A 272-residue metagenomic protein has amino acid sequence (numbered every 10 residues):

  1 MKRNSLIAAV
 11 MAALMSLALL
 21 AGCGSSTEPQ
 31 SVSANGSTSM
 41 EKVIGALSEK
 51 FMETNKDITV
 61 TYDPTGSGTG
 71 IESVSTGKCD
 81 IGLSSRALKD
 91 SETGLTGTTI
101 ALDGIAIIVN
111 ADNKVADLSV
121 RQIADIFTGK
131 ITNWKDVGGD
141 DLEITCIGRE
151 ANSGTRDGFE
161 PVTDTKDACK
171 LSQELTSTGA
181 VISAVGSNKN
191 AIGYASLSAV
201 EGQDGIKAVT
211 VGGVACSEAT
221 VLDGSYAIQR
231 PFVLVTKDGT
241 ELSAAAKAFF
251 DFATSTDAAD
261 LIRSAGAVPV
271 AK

Functional and structural regions predicted by a protein language model:
M1-V10: Bacterial N-terminal signal peptides that target proteins for export
A12-L17: Core hydrophobic alpha-helical transmembrane segments of single-pass membrane proteins
A18-G22: C-terminal motif of bacterial Sec signal peptides marking the signal peptidase cleavage site
G24-G68, E72-K272: Exported/periplasmic ABC-transporter solute-binding proteins
